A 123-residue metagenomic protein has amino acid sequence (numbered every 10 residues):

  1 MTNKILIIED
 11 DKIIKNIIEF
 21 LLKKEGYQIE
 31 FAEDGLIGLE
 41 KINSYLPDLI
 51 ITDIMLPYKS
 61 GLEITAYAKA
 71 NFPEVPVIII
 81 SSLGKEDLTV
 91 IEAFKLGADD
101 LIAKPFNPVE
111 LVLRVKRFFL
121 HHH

Functional and structural regions predicted by a protein language model:
D11-E30: Two-component/phosphorelay signaling modules centered on CheY-like receiver
K15, P57, K85, K104: The feature encodes the CheY-like receiver
D34-I37, S60-E63: Acidic catalytic/metal-coordinating carboxylates
N43-Y45, Y67-E74, L96: Conserved phosphotransfer cores of two-component systems
D53: Active-site residues of response regulator receiver
E63, G84-D100: Alpha4 helix (beta4-alpha4-beta5 surface) of REC/receiver domains from two-component response regulators
I80-S81: Hydrophobic/aromatic residues positioned on beta-strands within the core alpha/beta folds
F106-K116: C-terminal output helix
